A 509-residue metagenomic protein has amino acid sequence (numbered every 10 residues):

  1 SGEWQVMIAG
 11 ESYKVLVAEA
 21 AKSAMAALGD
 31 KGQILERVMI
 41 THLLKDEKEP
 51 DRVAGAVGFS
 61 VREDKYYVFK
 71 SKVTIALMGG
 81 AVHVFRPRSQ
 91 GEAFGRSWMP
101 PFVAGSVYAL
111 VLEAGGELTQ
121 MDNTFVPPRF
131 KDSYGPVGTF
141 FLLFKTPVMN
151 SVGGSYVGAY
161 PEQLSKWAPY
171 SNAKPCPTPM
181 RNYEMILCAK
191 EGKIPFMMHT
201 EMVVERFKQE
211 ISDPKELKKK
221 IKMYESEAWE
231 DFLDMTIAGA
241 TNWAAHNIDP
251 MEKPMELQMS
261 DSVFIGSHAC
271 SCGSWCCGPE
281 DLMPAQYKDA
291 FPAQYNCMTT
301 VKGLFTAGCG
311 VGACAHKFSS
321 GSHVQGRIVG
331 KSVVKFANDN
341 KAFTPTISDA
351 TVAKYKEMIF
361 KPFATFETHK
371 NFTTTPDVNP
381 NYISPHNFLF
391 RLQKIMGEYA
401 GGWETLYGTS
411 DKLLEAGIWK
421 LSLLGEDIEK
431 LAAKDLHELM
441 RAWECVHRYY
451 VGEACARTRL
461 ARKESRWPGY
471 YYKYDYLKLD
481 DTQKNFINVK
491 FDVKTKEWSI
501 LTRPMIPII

Functional and structural regions predicted by a protein language model:
S1-R52, D122-A315, E398-I509: Mobile, glycine/GP-rich and aromatic-enriched active-site lid/loop segments adjacent to catalytic centers
A24-G32, R62-K65, L112-T119, D281-M283 (+2 more regions): Secondary-structure transition/capping motifs at alpha-helix termini and the adjoining loop/turn into the next element
G55-S60: Short beta-strand segments that buttress and anchor functional surface loops
E63-V73: Core beta-strand elements of the Rossmann-like FAD/NAD(P) dinucleotide-binding domain in flavoenzyme oxidoreductases
V73-P136, A315, S319-S332: Glycine-rich loop(s) and the adjacent beta-strand/alpha-helix scaffold that form part
G116-N123, F336-D349, G469-Y471: Acidic/polar loop patches that form or flank catalytic/metal-binding clefts of enzymes that bind anionic ligands
Y295, T299-P362: Catalytic phosphate/nucleotide-handling subdomain of diverse soluble enzymes
D339-K434: Long, amphipathic alpha-helical stalk/connector segments used for oligomerization, subunit docking, or mechanical
